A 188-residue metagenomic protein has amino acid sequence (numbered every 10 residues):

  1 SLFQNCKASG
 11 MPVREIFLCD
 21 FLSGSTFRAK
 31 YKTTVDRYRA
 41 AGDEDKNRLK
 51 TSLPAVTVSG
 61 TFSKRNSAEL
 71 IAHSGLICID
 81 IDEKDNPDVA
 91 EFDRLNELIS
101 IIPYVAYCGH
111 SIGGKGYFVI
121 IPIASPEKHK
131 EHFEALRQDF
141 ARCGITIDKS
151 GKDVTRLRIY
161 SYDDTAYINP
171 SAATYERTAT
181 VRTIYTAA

Functional and structural regions predicted by a protein language model:
S1-G75, I184-A188: DNA replication initiation on ssDNA origins
S1-K7, S63-P87, I123-A188: DNA replication initiation modules
V35-G42, I99-P103, L136-G144: Hydrophobic, Leu/Ile/Phe/Ala-enriched alpha-helical segments that form helix-helix packing faces
T51-L53, H73-L76, P103, G114 (+1 more regions): Sequence-level motif detector for i,i+2 pairs with an aromatic at +2
S67-A72, S100, C108-G113: Short glycine/proline-enriched loop/turn "hinge" motifs that connect secondary-structure elements and lie
N86-Y104: Short amphipathic alpha-helix segments
Y107-G113, D148-D153: Short beta-strand
K115-P122: A generic structural motif
